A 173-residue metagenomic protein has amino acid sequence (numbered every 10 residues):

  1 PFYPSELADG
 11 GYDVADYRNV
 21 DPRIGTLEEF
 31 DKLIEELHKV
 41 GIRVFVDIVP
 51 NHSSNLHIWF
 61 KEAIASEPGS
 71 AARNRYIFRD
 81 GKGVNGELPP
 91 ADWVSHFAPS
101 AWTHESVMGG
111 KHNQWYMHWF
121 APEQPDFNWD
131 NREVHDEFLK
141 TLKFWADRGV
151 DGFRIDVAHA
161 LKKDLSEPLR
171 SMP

Functional and structural regions predicted by a protein language model:
F2, V49-N51, A158-A160: Active-site beta-loop-alpha junctions enriched in small/polar residues
F2, Y12-R43, D130-K140, F144 (+1 more regions): Aromatic- and glycine-enriched glycan-recognition loops and surfaces that form the carbohydrate-binding subsites
L7-G10, R23, S54-P173: Alpha-amylase-like alpha-glycosidases and glucanotransferases acting on alpha-linked glucans and related
V44-V46, F153: Hydrophobic faces of well-ordered beta-strands that scaffold small-molecule active sites in alpha/beta enzyme cores
